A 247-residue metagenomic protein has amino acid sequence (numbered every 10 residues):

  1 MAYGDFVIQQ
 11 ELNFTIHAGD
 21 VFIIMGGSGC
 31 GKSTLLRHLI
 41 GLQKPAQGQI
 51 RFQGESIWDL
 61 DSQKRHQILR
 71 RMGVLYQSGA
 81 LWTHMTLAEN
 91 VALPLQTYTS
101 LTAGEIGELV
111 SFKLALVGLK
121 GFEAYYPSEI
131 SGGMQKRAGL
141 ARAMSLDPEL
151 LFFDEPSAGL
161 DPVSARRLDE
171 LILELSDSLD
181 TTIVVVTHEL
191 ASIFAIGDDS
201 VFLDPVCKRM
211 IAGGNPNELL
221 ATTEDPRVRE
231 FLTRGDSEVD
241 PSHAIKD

Functional and structural regions predicted by a protein language model:
I40: Helix-to-loop junction immediately C-terminal to a conserved catalytic motif
G48-S56: Conserved ABC transporter NBD signature motif
I57-G73, A103, L219-T223: ABC ATPase NBD coupling module
A103-F122: Conserved ABC ATPase "signature" region
Y126-I130, M134: Conserved ABC ATPase signature
S145-E149: A short, proline-enriched helix->beta-strand linker immediately N-terminal to the Walker B motif in ABC-type P-loop
L151-D154: Catalytic Walker B motif of ABC-type/P-loop ATPase nucleotide-binding domains
